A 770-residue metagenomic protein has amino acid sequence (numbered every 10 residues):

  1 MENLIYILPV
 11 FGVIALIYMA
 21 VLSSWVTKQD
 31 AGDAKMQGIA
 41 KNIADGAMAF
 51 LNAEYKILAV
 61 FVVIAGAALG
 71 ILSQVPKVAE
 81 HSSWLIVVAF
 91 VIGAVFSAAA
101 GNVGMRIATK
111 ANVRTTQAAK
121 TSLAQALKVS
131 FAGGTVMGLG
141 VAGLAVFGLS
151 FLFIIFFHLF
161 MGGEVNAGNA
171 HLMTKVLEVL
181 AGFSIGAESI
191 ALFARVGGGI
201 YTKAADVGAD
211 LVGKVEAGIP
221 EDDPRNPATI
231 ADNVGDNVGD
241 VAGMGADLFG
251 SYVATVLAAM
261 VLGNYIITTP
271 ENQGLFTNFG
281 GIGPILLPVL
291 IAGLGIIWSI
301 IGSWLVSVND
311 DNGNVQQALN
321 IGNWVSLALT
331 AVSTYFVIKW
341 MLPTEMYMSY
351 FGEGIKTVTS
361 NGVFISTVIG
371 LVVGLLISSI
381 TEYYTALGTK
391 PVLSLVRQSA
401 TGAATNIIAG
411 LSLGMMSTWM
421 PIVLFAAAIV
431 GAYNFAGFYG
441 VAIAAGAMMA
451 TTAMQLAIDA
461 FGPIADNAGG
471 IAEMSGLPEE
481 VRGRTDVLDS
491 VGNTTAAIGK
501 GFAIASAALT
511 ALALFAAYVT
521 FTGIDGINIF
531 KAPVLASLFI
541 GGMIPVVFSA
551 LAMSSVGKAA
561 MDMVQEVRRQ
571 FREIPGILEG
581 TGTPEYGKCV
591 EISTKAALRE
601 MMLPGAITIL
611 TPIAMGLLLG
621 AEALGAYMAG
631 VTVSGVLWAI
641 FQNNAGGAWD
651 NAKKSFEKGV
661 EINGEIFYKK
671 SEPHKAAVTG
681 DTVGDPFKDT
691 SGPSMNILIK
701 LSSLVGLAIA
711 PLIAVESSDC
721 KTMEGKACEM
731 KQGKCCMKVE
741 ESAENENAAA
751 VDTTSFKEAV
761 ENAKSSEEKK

Functional and structural regions predicted by a protein language model:
M1-E724: Hydrophobic packing and interface segments
C720-K770: Sec-dependent signal peptide cleavage junction
